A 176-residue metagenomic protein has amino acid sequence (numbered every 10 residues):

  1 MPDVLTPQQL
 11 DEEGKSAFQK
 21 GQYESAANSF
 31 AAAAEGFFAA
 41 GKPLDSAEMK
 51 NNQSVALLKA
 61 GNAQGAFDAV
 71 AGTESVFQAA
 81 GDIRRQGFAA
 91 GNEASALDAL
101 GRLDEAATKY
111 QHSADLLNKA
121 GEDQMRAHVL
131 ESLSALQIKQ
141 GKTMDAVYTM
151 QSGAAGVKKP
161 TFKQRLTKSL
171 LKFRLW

Functional and structural regions predicted by a protein language model:
M1-W176: Intrinsically disordered, low-complexity regions
